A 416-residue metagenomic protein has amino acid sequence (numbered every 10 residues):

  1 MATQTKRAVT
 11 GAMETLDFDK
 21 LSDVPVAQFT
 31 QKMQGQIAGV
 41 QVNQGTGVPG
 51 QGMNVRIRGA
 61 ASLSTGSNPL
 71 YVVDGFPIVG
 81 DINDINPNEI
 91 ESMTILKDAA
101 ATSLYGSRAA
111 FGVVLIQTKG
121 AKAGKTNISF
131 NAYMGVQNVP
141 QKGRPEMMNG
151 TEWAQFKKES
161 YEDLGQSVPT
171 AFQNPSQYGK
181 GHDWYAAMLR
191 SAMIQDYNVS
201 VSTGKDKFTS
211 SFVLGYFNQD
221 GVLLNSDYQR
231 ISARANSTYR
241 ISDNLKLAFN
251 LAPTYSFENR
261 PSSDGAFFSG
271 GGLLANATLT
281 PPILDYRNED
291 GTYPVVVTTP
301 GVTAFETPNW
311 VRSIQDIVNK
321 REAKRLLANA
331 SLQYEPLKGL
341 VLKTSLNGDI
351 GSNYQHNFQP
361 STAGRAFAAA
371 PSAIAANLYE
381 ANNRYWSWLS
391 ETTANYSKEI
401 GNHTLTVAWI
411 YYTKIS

Functional and structural regions predicted by a protein language model:
M1-R234, Y239-T254, L327-A328, Y334: Short, small/polar-rich motifs associated with maturation and membrane association, primarily at protein termini
K122-G181, G221-S226, S232, N236-R325 (+1 more regions): Surface-exposed loop/interface segments of Gram-negative outer-membrane beta-barrel transport/assembly proteins
L340: An active-site-proximal structural segment forming one wall of the substrate-binding cleft that immediately precedes
